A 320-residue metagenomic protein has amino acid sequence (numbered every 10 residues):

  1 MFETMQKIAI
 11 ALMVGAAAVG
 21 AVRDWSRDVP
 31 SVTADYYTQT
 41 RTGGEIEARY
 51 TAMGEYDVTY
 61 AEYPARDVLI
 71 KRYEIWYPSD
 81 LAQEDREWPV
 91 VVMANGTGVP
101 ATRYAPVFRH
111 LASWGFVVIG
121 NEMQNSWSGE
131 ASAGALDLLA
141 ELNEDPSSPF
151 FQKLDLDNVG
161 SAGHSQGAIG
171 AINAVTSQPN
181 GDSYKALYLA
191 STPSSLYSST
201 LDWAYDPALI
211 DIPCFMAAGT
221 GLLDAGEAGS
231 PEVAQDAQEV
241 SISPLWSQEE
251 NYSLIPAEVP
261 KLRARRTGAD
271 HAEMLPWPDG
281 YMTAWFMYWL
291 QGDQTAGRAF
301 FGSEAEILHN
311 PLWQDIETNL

Functional and structural regions predicted by a protein language model:
V22-E87: Short conserved active-site loop signatures built around small residues
A82-E87, E130-I169, S177-Q178: Gly/Ser-rich "nucleophile elbow"/oxyanion-hole loop immediately N-terminal to the catalytic nucleophile in hydrolases
D85-G96: Short beta-strand element of the alpha/beta-hydrolase
T102-G120: Short amphipathic alpha-helix adjacent to the substrate-entry channel of hydrolases
G170-A174, S198: Hydrolases whose catalytic domains are alpha/beta-hydrolase-1, hotdog thioesterase, or metallo-beta-lactamase-like
A174-Y184: Conserved hydrolase catalytic core segment
D182-M274: The feature captures the conserved acid-bearing segment of alpha/beta-hydrolase catalytic domains
E258-V259, R266-L320: Alpha/beta-hydrolase-fold serine-hydrolase catalytic core, especially in secreted/extracellular enzymes
